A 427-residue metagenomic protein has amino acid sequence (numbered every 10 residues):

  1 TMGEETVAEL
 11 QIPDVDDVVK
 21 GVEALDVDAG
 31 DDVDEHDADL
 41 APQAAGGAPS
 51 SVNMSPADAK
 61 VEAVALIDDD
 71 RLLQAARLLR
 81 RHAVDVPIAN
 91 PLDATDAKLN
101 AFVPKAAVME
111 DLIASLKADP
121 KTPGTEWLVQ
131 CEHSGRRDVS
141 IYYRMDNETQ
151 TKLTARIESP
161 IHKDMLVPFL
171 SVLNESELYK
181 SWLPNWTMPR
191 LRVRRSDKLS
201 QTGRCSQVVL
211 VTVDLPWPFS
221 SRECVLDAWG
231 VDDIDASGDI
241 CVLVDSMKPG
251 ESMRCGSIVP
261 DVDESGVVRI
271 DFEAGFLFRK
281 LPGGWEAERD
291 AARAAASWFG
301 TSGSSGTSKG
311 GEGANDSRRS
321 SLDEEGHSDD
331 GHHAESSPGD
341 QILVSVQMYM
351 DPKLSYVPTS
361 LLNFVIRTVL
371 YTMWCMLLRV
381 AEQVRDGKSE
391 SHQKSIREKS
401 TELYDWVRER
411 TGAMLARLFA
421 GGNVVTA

Functional and structural regions predicted by a protein language model:
G3-A427: Eukaryotic helix-grip
